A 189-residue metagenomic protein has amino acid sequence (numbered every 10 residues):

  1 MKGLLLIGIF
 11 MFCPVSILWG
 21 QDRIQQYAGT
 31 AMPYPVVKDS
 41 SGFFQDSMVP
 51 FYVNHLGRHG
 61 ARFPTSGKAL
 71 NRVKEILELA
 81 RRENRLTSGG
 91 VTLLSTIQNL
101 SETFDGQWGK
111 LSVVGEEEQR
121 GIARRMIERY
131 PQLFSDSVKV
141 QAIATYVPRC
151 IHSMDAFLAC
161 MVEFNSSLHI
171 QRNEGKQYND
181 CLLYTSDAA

Functional and structural regions predicted by a protein language model:
M1-D22: Bacterial Sec-dependent N-terminal signal peptides
Q21-K110, G121-R125: N-terminal regions that are enriched for targeting/export leaders and immediately downstream pro/stem segments
D46-P50, S135, C150: Extracellular/periplasmic catalytic domains that process cell-envelope and extracellular macromolecules
N54-G57, K139-Y146, Q171-E174: Extended hydrophobic secondary-structure segments that form protein cores and membrane-embedded regions
G60-F63, V147-C150, Q177: Solvent-exposed loop/turn segments at secondary-structure junctions within structured extracellular/periplasmic domains
T65-A69, S153-A156, S167: Short, solvent-exposed loop/turn and secondary-structure capping segments
D105-R129, A142-A144, F157: Loop-to-helix element that buttresses phosphate recognition and phosphoryl-transfer chemistry
Y184-A189: Conserved small/polar residues in nucleotide/adenosyl-binding loops
